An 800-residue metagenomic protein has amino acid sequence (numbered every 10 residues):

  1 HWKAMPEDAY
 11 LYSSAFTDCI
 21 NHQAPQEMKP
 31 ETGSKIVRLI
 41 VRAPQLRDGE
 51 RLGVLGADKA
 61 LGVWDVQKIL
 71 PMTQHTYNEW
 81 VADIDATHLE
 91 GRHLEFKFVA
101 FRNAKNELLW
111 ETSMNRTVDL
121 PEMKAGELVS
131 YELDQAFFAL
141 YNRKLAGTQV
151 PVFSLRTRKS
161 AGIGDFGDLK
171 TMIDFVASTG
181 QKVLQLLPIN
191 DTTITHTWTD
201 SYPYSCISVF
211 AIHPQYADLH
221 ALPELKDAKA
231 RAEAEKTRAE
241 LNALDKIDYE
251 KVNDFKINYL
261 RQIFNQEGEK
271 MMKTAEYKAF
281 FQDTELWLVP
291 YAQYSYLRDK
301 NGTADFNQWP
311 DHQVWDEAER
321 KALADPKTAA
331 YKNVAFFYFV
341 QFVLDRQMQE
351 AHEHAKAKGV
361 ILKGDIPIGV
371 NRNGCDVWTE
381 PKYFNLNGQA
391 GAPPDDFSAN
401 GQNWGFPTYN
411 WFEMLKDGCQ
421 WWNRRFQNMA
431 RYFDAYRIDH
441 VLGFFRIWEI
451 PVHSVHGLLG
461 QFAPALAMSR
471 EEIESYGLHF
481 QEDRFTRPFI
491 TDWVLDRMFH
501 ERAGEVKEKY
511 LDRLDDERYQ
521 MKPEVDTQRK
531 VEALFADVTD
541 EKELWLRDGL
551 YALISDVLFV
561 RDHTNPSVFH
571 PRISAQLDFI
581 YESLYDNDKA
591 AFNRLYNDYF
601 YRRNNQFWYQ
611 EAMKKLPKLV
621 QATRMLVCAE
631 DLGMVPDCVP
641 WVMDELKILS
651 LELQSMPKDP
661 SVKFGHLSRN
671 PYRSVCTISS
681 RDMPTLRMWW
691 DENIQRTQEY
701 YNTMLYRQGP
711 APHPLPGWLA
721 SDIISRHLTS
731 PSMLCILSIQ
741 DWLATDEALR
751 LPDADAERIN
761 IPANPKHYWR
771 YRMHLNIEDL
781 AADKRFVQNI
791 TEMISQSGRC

Functional and structural regions predicted by a protein language model:
H1, Q45-H93, F101-M123, A161 (+1 more regions): Aromatic-rich carbohydrate-binding modules that target alpha-glucans
W2-S34, D85-H88, V118-C800: Catalytic cores of glycan-processing enzymes that make or break glycosidic bonds
I36-R42: A short, amphipathic beta-strand motif
